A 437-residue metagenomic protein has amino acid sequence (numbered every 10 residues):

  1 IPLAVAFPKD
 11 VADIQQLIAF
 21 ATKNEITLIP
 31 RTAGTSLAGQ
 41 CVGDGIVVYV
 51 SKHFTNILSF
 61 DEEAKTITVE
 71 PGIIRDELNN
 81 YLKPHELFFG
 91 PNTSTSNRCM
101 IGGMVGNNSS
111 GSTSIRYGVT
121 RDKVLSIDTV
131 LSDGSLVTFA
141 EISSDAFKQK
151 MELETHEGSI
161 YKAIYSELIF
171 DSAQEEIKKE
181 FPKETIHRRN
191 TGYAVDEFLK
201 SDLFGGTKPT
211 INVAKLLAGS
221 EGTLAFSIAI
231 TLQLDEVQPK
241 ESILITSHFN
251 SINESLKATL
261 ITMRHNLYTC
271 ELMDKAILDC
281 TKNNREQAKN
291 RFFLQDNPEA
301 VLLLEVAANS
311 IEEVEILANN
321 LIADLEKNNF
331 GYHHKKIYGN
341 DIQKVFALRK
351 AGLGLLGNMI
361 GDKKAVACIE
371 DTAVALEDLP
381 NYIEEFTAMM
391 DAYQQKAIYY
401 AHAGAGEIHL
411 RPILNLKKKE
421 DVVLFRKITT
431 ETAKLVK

Functional and structural regions predicted by a protein language model:
I1, L37-A38, V42, L82-S126 (+5 more regions): A gly/ser-rich beta-alpha-beta helix-loop segment of oxidoreductase catalytic cores
I1-L28, I46, V50-T95, V105 (+5 more regions): N-terminal glycine-rich flavin-associated loop
I14-T27, L82-C99, G103, G192-L217 (+4 more regions): Short, hydrophobic/aliphatic alpha-helical segments
L28-R31, C270: ATP-grasp fold ATP-binding core
C41, E62, A403-A405: A generic beta-sheet turn/junction motif
S143-T210: Phosphate/pyrophosphate- and phosphate-bearing ligand-binding catalytic cores of soluble enzymes
L199, T207-T210, A214-K427, A433-K437: C-terminal substrate-recognition/cap domain of FAD-linked oxidoreductases
